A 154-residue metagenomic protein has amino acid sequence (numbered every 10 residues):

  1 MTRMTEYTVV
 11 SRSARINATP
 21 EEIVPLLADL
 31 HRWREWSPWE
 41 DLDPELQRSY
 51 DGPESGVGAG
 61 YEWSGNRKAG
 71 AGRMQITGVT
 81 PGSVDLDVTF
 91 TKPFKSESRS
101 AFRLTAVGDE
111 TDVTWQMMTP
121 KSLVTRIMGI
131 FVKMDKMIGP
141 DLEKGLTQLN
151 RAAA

Functional and structural regions predicted by a protein language model:
M1-P53: Hydrophobic ligand-binding cavity/cleft-lining segments
T2-N17, S83, T105-V107, T111 (+1 more regions): Aromatic-glycine hotspot motif
M4-E6, P53-S55, N66-K68, K92-S96 (+1 more regions): A generic structural micro-feature
V9-S11, A69-M74, K95-A101: Short, surface-exposed coil-to-beta transition loops
E22-W33, Y61, I76, L86 (+3 more regions): Hydrophobic pocket/interface hotspot
W33, R67-G70, V79-V84, F94: Short, charged/polar surface micro-motifs in flexible loops or helix N-caps
E54-E62, V79-D87: Short, hydrophobic/aromatic-rich segments at coil-to-beta transitions
S83-K144, L149-R151: Beta-strand/loop substructures that line and gate deep hydrophobic ligand-binding cavities in soluble
